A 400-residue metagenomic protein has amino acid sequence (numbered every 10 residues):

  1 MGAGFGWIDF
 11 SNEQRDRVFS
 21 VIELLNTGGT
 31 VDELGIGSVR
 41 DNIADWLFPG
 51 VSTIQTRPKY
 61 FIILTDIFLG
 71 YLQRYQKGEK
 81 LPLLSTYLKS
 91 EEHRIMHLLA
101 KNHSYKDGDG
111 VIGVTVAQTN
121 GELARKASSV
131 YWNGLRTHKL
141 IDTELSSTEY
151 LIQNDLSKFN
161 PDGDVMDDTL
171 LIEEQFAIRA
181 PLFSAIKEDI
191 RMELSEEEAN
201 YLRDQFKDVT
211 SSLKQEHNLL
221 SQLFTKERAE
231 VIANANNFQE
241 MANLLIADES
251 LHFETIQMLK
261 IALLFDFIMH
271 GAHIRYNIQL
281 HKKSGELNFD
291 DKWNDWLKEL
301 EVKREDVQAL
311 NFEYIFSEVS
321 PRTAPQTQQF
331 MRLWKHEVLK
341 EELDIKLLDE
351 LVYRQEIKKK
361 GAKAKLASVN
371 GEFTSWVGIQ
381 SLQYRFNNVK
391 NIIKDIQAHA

Functional and structural regions predicted by a protein language model:
M1-A400: Non-catalytic recognition/regulatory regions in large multidomain proteins
